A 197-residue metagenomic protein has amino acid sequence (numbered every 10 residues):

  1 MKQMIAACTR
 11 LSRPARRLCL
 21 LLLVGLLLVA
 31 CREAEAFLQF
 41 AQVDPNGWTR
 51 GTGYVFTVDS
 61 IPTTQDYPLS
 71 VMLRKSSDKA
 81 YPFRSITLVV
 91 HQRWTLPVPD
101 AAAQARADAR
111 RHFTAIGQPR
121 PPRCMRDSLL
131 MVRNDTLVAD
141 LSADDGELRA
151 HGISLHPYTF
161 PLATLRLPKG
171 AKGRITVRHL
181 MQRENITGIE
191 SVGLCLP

Functional and structural regions predicted by a protein language model:
K2-C19: Bacterial N-terminal signal peptides that target proteins for export
L28-A30: C-terminal motif of bacterial Sec signal peptides marking the signal peptidase cleavage site
R32-E35: Bacterial signal peptide processing site
G53, L137-L162: A beta-strand/beta-hairpin structural motif
T64-M72, R166-M181: Noncatalytic modules at the cell exterior or secretory-pathway interfaces, chiefly beta-strand-rich lectin/adhesion
L73-A80: Short amphipathic, basic-aromatic surface patches that mediate peripheral association with negatively charged
Y81-L88, G188-I189: Short coil-to-beta strand junction motifs in C2/discoidin
